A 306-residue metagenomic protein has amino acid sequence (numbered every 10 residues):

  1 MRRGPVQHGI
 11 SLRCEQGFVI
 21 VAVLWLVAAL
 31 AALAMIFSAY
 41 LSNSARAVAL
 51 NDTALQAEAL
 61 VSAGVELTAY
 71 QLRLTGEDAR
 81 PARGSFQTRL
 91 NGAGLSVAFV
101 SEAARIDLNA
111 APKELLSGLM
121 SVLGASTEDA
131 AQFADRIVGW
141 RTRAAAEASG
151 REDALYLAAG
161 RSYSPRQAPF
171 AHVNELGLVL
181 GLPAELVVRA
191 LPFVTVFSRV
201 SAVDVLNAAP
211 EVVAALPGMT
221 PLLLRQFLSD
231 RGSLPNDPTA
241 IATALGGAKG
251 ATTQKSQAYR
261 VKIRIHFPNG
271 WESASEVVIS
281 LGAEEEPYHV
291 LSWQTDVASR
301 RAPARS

Functional and structural regions predicted by a protein language model:
M1-Q16: N-terminal leader/signal peptides at the extreme start of proteins
R2-R3, F18-S306: Compositionally biased linear targeting/interaction segments
